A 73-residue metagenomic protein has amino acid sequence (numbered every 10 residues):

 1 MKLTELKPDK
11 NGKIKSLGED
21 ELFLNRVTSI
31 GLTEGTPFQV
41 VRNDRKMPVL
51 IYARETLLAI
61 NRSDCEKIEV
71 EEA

Functional and structural regions predicted by a protein language model:
M1, D20, R42-M47: Short, charged beta-turn/beta-strand-edge "cap" motif at the junction between a beta-strand and an adjacent loop
K2, R26-T28, P48: Short, conserved secondary-structure segments in the cores of folded domains
E5, S16, V40-R42: A residue-level detector for short acidic-glycine micro-motifs
K10-F23: Short, structured beta-strand/loop micro-motifs enriched in basic residues and often containing a Trp
G12, N43-A73: C-terminal structural segments of small proteins and small subunits
L22-R26, T36: Short alpha-helix capping/helix-loop boundary micro-motifs
